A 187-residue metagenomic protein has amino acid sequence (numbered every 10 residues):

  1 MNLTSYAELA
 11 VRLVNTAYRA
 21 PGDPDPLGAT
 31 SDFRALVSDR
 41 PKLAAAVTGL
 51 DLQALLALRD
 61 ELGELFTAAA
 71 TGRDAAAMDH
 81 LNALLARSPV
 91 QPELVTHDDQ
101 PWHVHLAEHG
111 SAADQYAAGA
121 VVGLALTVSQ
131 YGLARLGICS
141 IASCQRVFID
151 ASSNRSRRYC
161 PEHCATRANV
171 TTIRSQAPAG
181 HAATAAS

Functional and structural regions predicted by a protein language model:
M1-I138, A142-Q145, I149, G180-S187: Short helix-coil boundary/hinge micro-motifs
N154-A165: Cysteine-rich micro-motifs
R167-P178: Short metal-binding segments enriched for Cys and/or His
